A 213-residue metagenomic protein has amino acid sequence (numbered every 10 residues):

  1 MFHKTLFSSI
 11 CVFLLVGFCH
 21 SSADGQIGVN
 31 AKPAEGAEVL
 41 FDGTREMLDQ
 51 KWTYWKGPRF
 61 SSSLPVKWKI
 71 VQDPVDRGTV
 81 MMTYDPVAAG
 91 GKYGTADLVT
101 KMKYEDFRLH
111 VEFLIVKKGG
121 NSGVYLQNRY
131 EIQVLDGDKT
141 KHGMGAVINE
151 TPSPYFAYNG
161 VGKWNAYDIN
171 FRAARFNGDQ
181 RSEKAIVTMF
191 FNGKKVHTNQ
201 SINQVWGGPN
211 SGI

Functional and structural regions predicted by a protein language model:
M1-T5: Positively charged n-region of N-terminal signal peptides that target proteins for export
S8-G17: Bacterial N-terminal signal peptides
S21-I213: Carbohydrate-interacting regions of secretory-pathway proteins
